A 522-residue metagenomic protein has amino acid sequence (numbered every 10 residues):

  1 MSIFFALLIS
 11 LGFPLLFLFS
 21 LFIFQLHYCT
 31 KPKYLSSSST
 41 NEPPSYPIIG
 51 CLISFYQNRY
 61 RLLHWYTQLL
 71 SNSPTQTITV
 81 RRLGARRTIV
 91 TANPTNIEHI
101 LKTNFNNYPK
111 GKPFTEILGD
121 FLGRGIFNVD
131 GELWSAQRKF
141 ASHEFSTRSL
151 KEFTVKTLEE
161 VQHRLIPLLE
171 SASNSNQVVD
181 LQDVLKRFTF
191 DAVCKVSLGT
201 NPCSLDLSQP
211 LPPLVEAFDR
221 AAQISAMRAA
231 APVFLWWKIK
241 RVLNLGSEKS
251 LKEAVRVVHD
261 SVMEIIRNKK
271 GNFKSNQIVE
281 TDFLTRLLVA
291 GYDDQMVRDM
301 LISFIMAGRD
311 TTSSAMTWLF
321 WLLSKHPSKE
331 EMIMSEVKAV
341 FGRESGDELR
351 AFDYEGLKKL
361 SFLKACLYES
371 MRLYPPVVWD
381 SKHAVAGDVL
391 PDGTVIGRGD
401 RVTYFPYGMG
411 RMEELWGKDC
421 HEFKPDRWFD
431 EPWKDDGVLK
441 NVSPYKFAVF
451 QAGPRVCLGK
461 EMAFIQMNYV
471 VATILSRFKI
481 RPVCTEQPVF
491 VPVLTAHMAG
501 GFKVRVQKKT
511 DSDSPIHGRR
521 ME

Functional and structural regions predicted by a protein language model:
S2-A136, K151, V155-P167, A254 (+2 more regions): N-terminal membrane-proximal hinge/A-helix region immediately C-terminal to the signal-anchor transmembrane segment
S2-F19, R81-I89, R148-E159, E170-K195 (+7 more regions): Cytochrome P450
L52-I78, D260, E264, R350-T394 (+1 more regions): Conserved cytochrome P450 K-helix E-x-x-R motif and the immediately C-terminal K′/meander segment
H143, D430-M467: Cytochrome P450 heme-thiolate "Cys pocket" and heme-binding signature region
S146-R148, A222-A231, S247-M316, D347-L349 (+5 more regions): Conserved cytochrome P450 catalytic core segment spanning the I/J/K helices
T189, V193, A254-M263, T285-F341 (+5 more regions): Central I-helix of cytochrome P450 enzymes
P327-K329, V402, K460-A496, G501: Cytochrome P450 heme-binding "Cys pocket" and the immediately downstream C-terminal segment
Y404-G437, M521: Conserved cytochrome P450 K-helix/beta-meander segment immediately N-terminal to the heme-binding cysteine loop
